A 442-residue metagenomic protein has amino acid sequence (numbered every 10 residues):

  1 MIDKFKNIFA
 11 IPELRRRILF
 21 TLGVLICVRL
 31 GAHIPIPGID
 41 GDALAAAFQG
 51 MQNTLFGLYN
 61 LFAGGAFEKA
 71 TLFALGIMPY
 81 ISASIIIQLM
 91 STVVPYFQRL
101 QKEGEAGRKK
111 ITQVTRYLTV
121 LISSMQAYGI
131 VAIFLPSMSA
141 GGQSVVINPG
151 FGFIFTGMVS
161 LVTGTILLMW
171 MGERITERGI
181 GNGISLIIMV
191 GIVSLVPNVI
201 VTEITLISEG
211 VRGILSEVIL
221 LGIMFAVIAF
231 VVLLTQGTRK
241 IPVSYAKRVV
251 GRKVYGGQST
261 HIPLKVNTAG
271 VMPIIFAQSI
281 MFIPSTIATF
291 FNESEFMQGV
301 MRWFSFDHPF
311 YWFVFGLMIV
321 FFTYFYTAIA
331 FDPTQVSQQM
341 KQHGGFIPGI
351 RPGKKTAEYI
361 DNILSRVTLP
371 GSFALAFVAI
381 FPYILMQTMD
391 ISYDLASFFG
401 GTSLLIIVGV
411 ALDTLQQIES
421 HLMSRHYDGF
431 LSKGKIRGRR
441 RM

Functional and structural regions predicted by a protein language model:
M1-Q101, A106-M442: N-terminal cationic and glycine-rich segments that engage phosphates or anionic surfaces
